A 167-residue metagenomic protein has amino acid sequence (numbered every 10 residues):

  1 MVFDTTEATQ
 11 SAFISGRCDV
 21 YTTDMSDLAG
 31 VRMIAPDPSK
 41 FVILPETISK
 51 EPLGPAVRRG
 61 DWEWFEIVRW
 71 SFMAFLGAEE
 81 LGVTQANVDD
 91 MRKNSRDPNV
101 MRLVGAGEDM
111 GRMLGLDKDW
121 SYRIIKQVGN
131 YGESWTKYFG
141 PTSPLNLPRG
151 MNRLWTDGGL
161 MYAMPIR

Functional and structural regions predicted by a protein language model:
M1-T5: Short beta-strand-to-loop elements that line the ligand-binding cleft of bilobed periplasmic-binding protein-like
E7, I14-V42: A ligand-binding cleft/hinge motif common to bilobed small-molecule-binding domains
A12, A35-P36, D90-N94: Charge-rich, low-complexity amphipathic helices in intrinsically disordered tails/linkers adjacent to domains
D27-L28, P45-D119, N130, R153 (+1 more regions): Extended ligand-binding regions for polar small-molecule ligands
P38, E51-P55, L145: A near-ubiquitous, low-amplitude feature marking generic local secondary-structure context
L116-L147: C-terminal capping/gating helix-and-loop segments adjacent to ligand/active sites or protein-protein/ligand interfaces
K137-R167: Conserved C-terminal helix/tail region of periplasmic/extracytoplasmic solute-binding proteins
